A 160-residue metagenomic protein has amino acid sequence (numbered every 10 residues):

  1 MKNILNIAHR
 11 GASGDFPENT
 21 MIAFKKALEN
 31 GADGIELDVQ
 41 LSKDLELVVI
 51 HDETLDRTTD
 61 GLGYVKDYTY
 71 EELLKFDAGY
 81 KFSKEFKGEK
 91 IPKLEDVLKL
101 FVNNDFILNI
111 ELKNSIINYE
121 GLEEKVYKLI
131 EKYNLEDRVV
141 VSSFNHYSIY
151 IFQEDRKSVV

Functional and structural regions predicted by a protein language model:
M1-V160: Phosphate-group recognition and catalysis centered on beta-loop-alpha active-site segments
